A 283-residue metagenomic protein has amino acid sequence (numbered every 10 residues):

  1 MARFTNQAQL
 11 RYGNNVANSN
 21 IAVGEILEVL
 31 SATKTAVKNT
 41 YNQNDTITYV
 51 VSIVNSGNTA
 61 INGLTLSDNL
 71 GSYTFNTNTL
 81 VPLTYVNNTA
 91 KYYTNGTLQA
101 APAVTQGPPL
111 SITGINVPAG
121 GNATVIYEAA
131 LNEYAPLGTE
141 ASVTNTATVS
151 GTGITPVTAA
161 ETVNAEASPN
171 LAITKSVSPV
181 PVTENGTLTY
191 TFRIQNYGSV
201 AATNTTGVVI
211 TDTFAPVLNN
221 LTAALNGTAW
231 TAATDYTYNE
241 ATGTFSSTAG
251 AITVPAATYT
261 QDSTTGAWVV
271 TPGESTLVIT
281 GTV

Functional and structural regions predicted by a protein language model:
M1-V283: Exported/extracytosolic protein signature
